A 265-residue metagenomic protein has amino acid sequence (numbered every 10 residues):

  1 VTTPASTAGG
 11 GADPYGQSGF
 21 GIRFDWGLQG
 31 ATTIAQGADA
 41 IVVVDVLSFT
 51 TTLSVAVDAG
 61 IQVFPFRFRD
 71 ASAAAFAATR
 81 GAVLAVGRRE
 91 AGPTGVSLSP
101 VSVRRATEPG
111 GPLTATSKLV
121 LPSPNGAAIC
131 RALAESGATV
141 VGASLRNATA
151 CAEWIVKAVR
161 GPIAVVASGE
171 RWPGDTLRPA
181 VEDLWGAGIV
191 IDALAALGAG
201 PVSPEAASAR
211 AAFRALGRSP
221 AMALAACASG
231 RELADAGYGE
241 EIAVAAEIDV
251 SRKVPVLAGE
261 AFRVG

Functional and structural regions predicted by a protein language model:
V1-I22: Short glycine- and acidic-rich boundary segments immediately preceding or forming the N-terminal edge of structured
R23-A38, F49-F64, D70-L119, P124-A127 (+2 more regions): Residues that scaffold, gate, or flank divalent-cation-dependent active/transport sites
I41-L47: Short hydrophobic beta-strand that contains or immediately precedes a catalytic carboxylate
V57-D58, C130-S136, G169-E170: Acidic/polar active-site rim loop that often engages polyanionic ligands
G95-T139, A158, L177-G265: Long, charged alpha-helical interface segments
L121-P124, S144, V165-G169: Short, structured patches in soluble enzyme cores that scaffold and shape functional sites
W154-A164: Glycine-rich phosphate/diphosphate-binding loops that line cofactor/substrate pockets in enzymes
I163-E170, G198-P201: Glycine-rich anion-binding loop/nest that anchors nucleotide
